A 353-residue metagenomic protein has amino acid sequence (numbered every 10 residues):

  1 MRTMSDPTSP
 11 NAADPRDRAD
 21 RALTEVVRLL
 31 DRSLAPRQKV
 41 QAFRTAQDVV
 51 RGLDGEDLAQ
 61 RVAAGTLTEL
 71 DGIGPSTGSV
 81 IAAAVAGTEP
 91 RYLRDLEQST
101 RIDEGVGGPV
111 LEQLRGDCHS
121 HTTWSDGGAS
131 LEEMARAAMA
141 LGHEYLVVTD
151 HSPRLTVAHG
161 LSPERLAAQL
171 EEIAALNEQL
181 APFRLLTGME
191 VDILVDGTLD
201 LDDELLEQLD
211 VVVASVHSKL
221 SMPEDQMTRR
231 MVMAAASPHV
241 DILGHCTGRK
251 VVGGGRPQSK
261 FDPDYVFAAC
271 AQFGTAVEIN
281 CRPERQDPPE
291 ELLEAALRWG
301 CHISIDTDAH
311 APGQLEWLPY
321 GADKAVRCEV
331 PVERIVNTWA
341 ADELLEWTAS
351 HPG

Functional and structural regions predicted by a protein language model:
R2-G108: Long, highly charged, low-complexity intrinsically disordered interaction regions that mediate electrostatic DNA/RNA
R2-R16, P90, Q98-L114, L131-R136 (+3 more regions): Charged catalytic cores and adjacent phosphate/nucleic-acid-binding surfaces used for phosphate/nucleic-acid chemistry
L114-E132: Di-metal (Zn2+ and/or Mg2+/Mn2+) metal-binding site signature of metallo-dependent hydrolases with the MBL/beta-CASP
H119-H121, H151, H245, H310: Histidine-centered divalent metal-coordination motifs
A135-L146: Catalytic domains of carbohydrate-active enzymes, especially glycoside hydrolases
L146-D150, L185-G188, G244-H245: Short beta-strand segments at enzyme active-site cores
E190-D192: Active-site beta-strand->loop->alpha-helix modules in alpha/beta enzyme cores, enriched in Gly/His/Asp(Glu)
